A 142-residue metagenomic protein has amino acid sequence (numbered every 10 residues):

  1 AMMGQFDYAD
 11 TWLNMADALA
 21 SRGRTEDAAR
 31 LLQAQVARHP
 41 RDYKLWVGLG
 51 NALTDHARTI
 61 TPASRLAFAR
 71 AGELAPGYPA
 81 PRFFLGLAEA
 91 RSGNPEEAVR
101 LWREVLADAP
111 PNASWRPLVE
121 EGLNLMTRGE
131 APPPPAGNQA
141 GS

Functional and structural regions predicted by a protein language model:
A1-D10: TPR-adjacent "capping" and linker segments in tetratricopeptide-repeat scaffold/adaptor proteins
M2-M3, M15, M126: Detector for methionine-enriched segments
Q5, Q33-Q35, Q139: Residue-identity detector for glutamine
A9, L13-A80, F84, E89 (+1 more regions): Alpha-helical adaptor scaffolds
A75-P81, L85-E97, P117-V119, N124: Short aromatic loop motif centered on NTY/YTY
V99-S142: Terminal, low-structured helical/coil segments at or just beyond the last alpha-helical repeat
